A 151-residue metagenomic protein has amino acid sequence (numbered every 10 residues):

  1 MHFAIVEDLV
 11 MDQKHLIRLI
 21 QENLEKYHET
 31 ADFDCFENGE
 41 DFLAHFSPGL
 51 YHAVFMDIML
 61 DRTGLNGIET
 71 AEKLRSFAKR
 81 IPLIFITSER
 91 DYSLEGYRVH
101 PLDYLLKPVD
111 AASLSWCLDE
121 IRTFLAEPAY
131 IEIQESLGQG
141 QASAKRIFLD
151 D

Functional and structural regions predicted by a protein language model:
M1-A4: Non-catalytic signal-transmission and effector/linker regions of two-component phosphorelay proteins
E7: Conserved acidic carboxylate
V10-I17, S93: Charged phosphotransfer/docking patches of two-component systems
I17, D32-A53: Acidic, metal-coordinating helix/loop segments flanking the phosphotransfer/catalytic sites of two-component signaling
L19-N23: Alpha-helical interaction/dimerization surfaces of two-component signaling modules
L24-F33, I81: A generic structural motif
A44, Y51-P128: CheY-like receiver
W116-D151: Conserved binding/recognition cores within well-folded domains
